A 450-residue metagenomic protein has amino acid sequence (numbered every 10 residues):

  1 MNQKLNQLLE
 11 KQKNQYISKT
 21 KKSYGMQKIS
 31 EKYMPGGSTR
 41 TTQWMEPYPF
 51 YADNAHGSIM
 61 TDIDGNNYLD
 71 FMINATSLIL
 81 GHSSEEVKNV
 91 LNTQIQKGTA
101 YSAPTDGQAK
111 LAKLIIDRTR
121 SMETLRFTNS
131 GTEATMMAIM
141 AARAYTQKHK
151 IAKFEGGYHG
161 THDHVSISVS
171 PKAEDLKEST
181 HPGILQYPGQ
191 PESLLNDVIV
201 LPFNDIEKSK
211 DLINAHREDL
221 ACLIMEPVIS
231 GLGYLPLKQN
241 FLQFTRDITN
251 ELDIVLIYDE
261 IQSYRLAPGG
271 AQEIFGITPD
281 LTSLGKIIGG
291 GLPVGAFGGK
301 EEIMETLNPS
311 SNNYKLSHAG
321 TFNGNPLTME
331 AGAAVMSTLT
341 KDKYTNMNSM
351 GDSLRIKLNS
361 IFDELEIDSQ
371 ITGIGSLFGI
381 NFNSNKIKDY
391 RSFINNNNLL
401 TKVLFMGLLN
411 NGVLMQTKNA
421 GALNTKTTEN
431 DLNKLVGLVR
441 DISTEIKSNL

Functional and structural regions predicted by a protein language model:
M1-L450: Conserved N-terminal phosphate-binding loop of PLP-dependent enzymes in the Aspartate aminotransferase
